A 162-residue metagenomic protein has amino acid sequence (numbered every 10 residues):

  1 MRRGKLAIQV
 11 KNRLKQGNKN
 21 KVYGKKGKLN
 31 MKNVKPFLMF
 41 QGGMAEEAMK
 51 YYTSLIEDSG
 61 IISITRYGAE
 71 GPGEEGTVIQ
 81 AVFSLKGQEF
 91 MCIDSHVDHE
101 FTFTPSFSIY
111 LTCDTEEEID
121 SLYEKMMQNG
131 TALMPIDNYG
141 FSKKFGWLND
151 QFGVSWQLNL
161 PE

Functional and structural regions predicted by a protein language model:
R13-N30: Short, Lys/Arg-enriched N-terminal segments with co-localized hydrophobic residues within the first ~10-30 amino acids
K25-K32, L38-F40, S84, D94-S95 (+2 more regions): Vicinal oxygen chelate
K32-V34, I79, P105-F107: Residues that flank catalytic or metal-binding motifs in active/ligand-binding sites
L38-G87: Core segments of cupin and vicinal oxygen chelate
